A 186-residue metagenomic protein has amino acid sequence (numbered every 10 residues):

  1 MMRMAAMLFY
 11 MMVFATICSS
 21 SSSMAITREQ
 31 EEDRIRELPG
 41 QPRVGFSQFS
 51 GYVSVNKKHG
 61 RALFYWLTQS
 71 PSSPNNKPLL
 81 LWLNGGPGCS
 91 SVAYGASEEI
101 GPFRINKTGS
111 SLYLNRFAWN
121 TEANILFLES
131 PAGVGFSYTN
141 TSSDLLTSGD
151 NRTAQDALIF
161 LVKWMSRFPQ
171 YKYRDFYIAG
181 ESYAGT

Functional and structural regions predicted by a protein language model:
M2-L79, L112, F136-N140, D144 (+2 more regions): Signal-peptide-cleavage-adjacent N-terminal segments of secreted and extracellular proteins
A5, W66-Q155, S166: N-terminal cap/lid subdomain of alpha/beta-hydrolase-fold enzymes
Q30-E32, I125-L128, L158-V162: Short, functional N-terminal and low-complexity linear motifs
K57-R61, L146-L158, Y183-T186: Phosphate/oxyanion-binding active-site loops and adjacent basic polyanion-contact surfaces
